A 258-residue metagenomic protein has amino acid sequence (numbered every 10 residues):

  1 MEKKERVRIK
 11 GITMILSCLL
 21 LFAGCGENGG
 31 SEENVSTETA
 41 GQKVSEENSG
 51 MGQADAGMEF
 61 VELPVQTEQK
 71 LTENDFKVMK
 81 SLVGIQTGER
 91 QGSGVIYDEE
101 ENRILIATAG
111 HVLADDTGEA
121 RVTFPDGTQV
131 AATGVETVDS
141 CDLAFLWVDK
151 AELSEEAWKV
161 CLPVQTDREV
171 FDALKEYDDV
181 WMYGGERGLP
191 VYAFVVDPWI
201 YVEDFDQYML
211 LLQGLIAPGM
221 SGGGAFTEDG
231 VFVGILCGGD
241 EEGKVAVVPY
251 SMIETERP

Functional and structural regions predicted by a protein language model:
E2-I12: Bacterial N-terminal signal peptides that target proteins for export
L21-G24: C-terminal motif of bacterial Sec signal peptides marking the signal peptidase cleavage site
G26-N28: Bacterial signal peptide processing site
G50-D75, E119-R121, A131-A132, E155-W158 (+2 more regions): C-terminal cap/linker of serine protease catalytic domains
Q69-L71, K77, S81-I106, Q129-A131 (+2 more regions): A conserved glycine-rich beta-strand in the N-terminal activation segment of trypsin-fold
Q91, E101-Y183, G188-P190: Conserved active-site neighborhood of the chymotrypsin/trypsin-like protease fold
V95, L215-L236: Catalytic nucleophile loop of clan PA
V160-Q207, I216-M220, C237-A246: Flexible, gly/ser-rich surface segments that form the specificity/activation loops bordering the active-site cleft
